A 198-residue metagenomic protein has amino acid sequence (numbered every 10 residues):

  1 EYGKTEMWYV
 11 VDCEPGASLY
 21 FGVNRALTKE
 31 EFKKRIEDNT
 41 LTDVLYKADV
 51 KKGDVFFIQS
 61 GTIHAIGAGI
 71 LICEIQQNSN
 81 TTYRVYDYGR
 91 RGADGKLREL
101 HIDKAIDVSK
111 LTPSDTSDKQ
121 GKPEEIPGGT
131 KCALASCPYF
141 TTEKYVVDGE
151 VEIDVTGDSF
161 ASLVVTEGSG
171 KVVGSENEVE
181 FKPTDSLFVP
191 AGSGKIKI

Functional and structural regions predicted by a protein language model:
E1-K52, G67-S169, V173-S175, V179: Active-site region of the double-stranded beta-helix
D49-A68, I75-Q77, F181-K195: Conserved metal-binding segment of the jelly-roll/cupin
S162-L163, S186, I198: C-terminal functional regions that serve as terminal interaction/effector modules
V172, I196-I198: Hydrophobic beta-strand residues in large extracellular and virion-surface proteins
